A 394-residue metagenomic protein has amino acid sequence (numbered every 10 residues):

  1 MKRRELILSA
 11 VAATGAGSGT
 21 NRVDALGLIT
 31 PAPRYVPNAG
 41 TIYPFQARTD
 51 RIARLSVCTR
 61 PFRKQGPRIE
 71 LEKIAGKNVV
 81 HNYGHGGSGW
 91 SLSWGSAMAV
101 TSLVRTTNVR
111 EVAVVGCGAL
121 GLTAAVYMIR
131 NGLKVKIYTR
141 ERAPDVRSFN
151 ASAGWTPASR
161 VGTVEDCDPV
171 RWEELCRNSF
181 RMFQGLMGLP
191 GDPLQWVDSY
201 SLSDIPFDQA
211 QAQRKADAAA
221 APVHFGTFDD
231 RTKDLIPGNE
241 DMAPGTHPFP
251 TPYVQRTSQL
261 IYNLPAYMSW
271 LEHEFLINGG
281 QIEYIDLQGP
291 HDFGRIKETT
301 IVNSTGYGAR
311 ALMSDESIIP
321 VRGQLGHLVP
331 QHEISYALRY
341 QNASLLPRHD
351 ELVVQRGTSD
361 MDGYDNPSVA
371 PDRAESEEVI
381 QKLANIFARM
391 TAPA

Functional and structural regions predicted by a protein language model:
M1-T14: N-terminal secretory signal peptides and thylakoid transit peptides that target proteins across membranes
I7-S9, T49, L55-G76, S148-N150 (+2 more regions): Flavin (FAD/FMN) cofactor-binding and adjacent substrate-gating region of FAD-dependent oxidoreductase domains
G27-A75, G84, S88-M98, G118-L133 (+3 more regions): Active-site substrate-recognition segment that forms the wall of the catalytic cavity or substrate channel
S88-L92, C167-N178, Q255-W270, A370-A374: Short beta-strand to alpha-helix junction loop
R110-G118: Beta1/beta-strand and adjacent pyrophosphate-binding region of the FAD-binding site in flavoprotein oxidoreductases
E141-L175, R231-G238, P244-T246: Glycine-rich active-site loop/strand segments that organize a redox cofactor
Q281-R295: A conserved short coil-to-beta-strand element within the FAD-binding core of flavoproteins
T299-T305: Short hydrophobic core segments
